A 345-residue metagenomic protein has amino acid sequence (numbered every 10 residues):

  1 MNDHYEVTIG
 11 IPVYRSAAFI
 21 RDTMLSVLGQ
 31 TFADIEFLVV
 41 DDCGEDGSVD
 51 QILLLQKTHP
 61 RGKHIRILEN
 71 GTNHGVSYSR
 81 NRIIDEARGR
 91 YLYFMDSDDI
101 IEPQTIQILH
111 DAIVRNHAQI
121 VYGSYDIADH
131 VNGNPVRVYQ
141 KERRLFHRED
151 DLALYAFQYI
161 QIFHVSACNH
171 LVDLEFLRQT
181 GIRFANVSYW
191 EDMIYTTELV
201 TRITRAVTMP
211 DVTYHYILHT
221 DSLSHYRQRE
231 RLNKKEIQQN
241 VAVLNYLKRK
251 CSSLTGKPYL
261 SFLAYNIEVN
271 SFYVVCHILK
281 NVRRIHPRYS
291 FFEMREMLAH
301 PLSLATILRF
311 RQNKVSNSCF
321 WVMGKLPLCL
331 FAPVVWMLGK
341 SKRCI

Functional and structural regions predicted by a protein language model:
M1-S26: N-proximal low-complexity "stem/linker" segments adjacent to membrane-targeting elements
L25-D34: Short, acidic, metal-binding catalytic loop of nucleotide-sugar glycosyltransferases
D41-I52, T72: A conserved acidic beta->alpha catalytic loop
N70-A87, I108: Glycine-rich, basic loop-to-helix element that forms the pyrophosphate-binding segment of sugar-nucleotide handling
L92: Short aromatic/hydrophobic "clamp" motif used to bind/position activated sugar donors
S97-V207, I217-N233: Donor-binding/catalytic cores of nucleotide-activated saccharide and glycerol-phosphate transferases/polymerases
T213-T220, Y226-G256, S271-L302: Catalytic core of nucleotide-sugar-dependent glycosyltransferases
L279-I345: Membrane-interface aromatic/basic loop that binds lipid-linked glycans or pyrophosphate carriers, typified by
